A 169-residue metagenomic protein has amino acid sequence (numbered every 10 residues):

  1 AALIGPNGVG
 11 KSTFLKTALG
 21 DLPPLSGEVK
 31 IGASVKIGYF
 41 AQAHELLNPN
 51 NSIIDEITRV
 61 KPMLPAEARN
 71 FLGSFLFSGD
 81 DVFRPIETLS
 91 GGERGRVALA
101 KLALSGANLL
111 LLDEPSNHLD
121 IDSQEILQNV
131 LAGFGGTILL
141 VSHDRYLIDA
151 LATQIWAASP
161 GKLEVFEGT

Functional and structural regions predicted by a protein language model:
A1-T169: ABC ATP-binding cassette signature C-motif
